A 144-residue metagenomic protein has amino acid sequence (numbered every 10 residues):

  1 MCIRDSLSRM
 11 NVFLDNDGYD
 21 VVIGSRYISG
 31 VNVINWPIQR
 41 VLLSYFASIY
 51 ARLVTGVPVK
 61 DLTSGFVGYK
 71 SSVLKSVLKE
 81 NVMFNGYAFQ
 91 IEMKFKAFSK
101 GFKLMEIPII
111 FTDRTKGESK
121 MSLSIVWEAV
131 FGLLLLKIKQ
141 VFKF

Functional and structural regions predicted by a protein language model:
R4-Y87, R114-F131: Acceptor/aglycone-binding surface of glycosyltransferases and processive sugar-polymer synthases
N16-D17, S72, G101, F131-F144: Terminal low-complexity segments of carbohydrate-biosynthetic enzymes
S25, A51-V57, A97-S99, L136-V141: Short C-terminal domain-edge/linker segments immediately following a structured domain
V57-P58, N81-N85, K94-T112: Catalytic donor-sugar/metal-binding loop of nucleotide-sugar-dependent glycosyltransferases
Q90: Short-chain dehydrogenase/reductase
M93-K94, S122-S124, Q140: Short, charged/polar low-complexity linear motifs in solvent-exposed/disordered segments
L104-T115, V126-K139: Short, highly charged low-complexity linear segments
